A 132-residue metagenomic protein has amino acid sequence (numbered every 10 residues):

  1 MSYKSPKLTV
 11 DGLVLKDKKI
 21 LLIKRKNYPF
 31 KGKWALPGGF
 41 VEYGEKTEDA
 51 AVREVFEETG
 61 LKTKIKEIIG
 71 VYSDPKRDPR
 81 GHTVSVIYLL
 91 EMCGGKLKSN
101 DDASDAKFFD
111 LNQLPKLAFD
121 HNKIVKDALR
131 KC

Functional and structural regions predicted by a protein language model:
M1-I20: Conserved N-terminal beta-strand and adjoining loop/helix that marks the start of the Nudix/MutT-like hydrolase domain
S2-P6, K33, D78-V84, A103: A generic structural micro-feature
G12, I68, V86-L90: A structural signal for short, well-ordered beta-strand segments
V14-L15, L22, L90-M92, F108: Conserved hydrophobic "DFG−1" position in protein kinase catalytic cores
K19-E57: Conserved Nudix-box catalytic region and its N-terminal flanking loop in Nudix hydrolases and closely related
L61-G70: A short coil-to-beta-strand element that immediately follows conserved catalytic motifs
S73-K96, A128-C132: Active-site-adjacent beta-strand/loop module that shapes the phosphate/pyrophosphate-binding cleft
L89, K98-L129: NUDIX/MutT-family hydrolases
